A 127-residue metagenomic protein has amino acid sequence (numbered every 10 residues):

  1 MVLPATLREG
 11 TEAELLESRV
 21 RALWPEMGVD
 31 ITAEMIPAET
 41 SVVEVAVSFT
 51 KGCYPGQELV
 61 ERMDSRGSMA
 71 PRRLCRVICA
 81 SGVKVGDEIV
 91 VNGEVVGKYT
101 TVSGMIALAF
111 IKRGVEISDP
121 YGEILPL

Functional and structural regions predicted by a protein language model:
M1-E26: Acidic, low-complexity central loop/insert segments
S18, M35, T40-K51, Q57 (+1 more regions): Glycine-rich, small/acidic residue-mixed loop/short-helix segments
